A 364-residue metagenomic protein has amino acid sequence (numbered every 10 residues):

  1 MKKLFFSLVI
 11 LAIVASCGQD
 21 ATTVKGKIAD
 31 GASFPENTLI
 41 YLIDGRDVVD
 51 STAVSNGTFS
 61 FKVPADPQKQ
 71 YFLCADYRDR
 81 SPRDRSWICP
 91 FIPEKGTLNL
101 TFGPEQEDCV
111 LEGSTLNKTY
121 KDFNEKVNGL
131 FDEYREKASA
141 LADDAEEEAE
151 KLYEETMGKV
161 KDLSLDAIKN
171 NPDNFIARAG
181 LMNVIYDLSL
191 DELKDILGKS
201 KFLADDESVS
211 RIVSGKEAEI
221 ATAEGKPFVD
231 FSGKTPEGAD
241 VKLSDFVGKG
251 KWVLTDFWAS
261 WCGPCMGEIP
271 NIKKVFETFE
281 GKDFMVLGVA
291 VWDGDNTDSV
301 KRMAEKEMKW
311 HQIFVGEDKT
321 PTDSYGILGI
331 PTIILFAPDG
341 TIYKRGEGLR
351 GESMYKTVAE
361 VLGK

Functional and structural regions predicted by a protein language model:
M1-K27, L362: Bacterial Sec-dependent N-terminal signal peptides
C17-M157: A non-transmembrane, solvent-exposed segment enriched in polar/low-complexity residues
F72-S86, L98, E146, E154-P227 (+1 more regions): N-terminal targeting signals for export/organelle localization
R211-D245, K309-H311, M354-K364: N-terminal "domain-start" segment that seeds a small globular fold
K251, F257-K274: Conserved redox-active cysteine motifs that mediate thiol-disulfide chemistry, especially di-cysteine Cys-X(1-2)-Cys
G267-K306, I313-S324, K356: Structural microenvironment flanking redox-active thiols in thiol-disulfide oxidoreductases
E305-M308, V315-V361: Thiol/disulfide oxidoreductase modules built on the thioredoxin-like
